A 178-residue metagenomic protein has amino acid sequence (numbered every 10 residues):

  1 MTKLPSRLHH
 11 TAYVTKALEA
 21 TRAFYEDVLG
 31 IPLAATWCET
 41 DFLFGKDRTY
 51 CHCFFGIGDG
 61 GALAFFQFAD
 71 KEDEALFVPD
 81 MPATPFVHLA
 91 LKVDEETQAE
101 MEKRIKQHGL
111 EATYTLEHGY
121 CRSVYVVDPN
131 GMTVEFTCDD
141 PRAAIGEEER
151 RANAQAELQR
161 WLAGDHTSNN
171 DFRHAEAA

Functional and structural regions predicted by a protein language model:
M1-K16: Short, extreme N-terminal leader segments that mark the start of a protein/domain
S6, L18-E19, D70-E74, P82-T133 (+2 more regions): Vicinal oxygen chelate
H9-H10, H52, L63, H88 (+1 more regions): Histidine-centered active-site/metal-ligand motif
V14-A62: Core segments of cupin and vicinal oxygen chelate
T40-L43, E72-F77: A short, acidic/glycine-rich surface segment
A62-F65, E135-F136: Short glycine-/small-residue motifs
E74-V78, I145-E148: A short, polar/proline- and glycine-enriched secondary-structure boundary/capping micro-motif
